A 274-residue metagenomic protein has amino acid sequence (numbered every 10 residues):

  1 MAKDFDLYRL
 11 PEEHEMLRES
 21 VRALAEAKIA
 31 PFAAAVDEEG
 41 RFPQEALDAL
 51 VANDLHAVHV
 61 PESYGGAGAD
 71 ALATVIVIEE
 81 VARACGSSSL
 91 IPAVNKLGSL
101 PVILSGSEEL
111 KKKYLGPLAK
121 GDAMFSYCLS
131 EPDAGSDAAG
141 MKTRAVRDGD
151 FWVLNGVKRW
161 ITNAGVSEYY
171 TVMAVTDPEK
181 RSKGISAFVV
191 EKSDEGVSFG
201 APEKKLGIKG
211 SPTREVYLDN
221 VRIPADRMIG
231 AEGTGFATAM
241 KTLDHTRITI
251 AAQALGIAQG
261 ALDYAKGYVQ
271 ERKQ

Functional and structural regions predicted by a protein language model:
F5-L17, R83, V197-Q274: Glycine-rich beta->alpha junctions and the first turn(s) of the following alpha-helix
A52-D122, T162-Y169, R181: Internal helix-loop-helix
G68-V77, D137-M141, Y217, I223: Structural signature of FAD isoalloxazine-binding scaffolds in flavoprotein oxidoreductases
G121-L129: A short, Trp-centered hydrophobic/proline-enriched beta-strand micro-motif
A134, R159-G165, I208, H245-T249: Glycine-rich phosphate/pyrophosphate-binding beta-alpha loops
A134-D137, W152: Hydrophobic, small-residue-rich alpha-helical packing segments that form membrane-like cores
T143-V146: A structural signal for short hydrophobic beta-strand segments in well-ordered beta-sheet cores
F151, N155-F199: A short core secondary-structure module
